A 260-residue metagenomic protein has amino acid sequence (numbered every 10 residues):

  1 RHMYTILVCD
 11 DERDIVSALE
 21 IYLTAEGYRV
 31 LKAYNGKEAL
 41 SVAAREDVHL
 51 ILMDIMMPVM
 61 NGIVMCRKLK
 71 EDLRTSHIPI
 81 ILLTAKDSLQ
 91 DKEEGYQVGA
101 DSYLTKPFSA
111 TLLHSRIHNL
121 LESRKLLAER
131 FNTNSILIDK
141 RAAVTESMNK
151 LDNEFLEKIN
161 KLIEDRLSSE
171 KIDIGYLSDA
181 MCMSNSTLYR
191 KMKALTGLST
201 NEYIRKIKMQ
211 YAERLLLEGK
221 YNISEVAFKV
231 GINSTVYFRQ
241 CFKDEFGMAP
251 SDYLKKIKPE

Functional and structural regions predicted by a protein language model:
R13-L31, R190, L195: Two-component/phosphorelay signaling modules centered on CheY-like receiver
M57: Receiver (REC) domain active-site loop signature in two-component systems and cognate sites in sensor histidine kinases
F108-I117, E129: C-terminal output helix
I174-Y203, A227-D252: Basic/polar phosphate-binding segments, predominantly the helix-turn-helix DNA-binding elements of transcriptional
A194-N233, K256-E260: Terminal helix-turn-helix DNA-binding modules in bacterial transcription factors
